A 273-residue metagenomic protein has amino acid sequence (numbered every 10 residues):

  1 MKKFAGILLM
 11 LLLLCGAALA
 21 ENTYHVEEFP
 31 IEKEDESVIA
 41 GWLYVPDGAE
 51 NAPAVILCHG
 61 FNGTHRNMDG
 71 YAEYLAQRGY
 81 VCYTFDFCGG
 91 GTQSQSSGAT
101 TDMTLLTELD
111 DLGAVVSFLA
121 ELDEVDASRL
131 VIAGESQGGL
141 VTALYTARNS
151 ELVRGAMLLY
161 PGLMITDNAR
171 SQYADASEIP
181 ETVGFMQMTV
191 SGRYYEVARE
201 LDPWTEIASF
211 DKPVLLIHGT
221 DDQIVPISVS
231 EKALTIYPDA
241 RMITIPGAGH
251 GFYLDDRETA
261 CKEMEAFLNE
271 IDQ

Functional and structural regions predicted by a protein language model:
E21-G48: N-terminal cap/lid segment of alpha/beta-hydrolase-fold proteins
F61-E73, F87: The serine-hydrolase catalytic nucleophile loop
N67, D102-D123: Alpha/beta-hydrolase active-site loop
Y74-Q95: Conserved alpha/beta-hydrolase
V125-E135: Alpha/beta-hydrolase fold nucleophile elbow
L144-R193: Hydrolase active-site cap/lid region
F210, L216-H218, D222: Short beta-strand/loop motif that positions the catalytic acidic residue of the alpha/beta-hydrolase fold
A248-E258: Catalytic histidine-centered segment of alpha/beta-hydrolase-like enzymes
